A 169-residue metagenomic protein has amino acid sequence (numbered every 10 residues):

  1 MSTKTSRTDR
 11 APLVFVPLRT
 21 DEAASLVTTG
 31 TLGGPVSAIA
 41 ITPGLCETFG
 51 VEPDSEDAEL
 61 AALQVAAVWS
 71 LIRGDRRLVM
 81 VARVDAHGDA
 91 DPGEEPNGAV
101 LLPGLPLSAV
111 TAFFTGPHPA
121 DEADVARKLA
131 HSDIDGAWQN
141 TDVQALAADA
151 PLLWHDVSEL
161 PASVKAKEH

Functional and structural regions predicted by a protein language model:
M1-G33: Short, extreme N-terminal leader segments that mark the start of a protein/domain
K4, E22, E47, E52 (+5 more regions): Glutamate identity and glutamate-enriched acidic tracts
A11-L18, I39, L146-H155: Short, exposed beta-strand "edge-strand" segments with a Pro/Gly-rich flavor and a Y/T-containing core
L13-V14, S37, R77-M80: Structural motif
L18, A82-V84, G116: Fold-independent oxyanion-binding glycine-rich loops and adjacent beta-strand/coil segments at enzyme active sites
D21, S25, T29-L71: N-terminal interaction modules that seed assembly of large macromolecular complexes
P53-P106: Ordered, amphipathic secondary-structure segments that act as subunit-interaction surfaces in large macromolecular
A86-H169: Glycine-rich, aromatic-bearing surface loops/beta-hairpins
